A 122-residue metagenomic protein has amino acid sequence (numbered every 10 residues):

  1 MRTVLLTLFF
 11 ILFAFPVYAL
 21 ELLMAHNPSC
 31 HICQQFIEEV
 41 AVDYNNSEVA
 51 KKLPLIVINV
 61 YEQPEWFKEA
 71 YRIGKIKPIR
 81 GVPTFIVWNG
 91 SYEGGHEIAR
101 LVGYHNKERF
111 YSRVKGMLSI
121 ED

Functional and structural regions predicted by a protein language model:
V4-A14: Bacterial N-terminal signal peptides
F15-A19: Sec/Tat signal peptide C-region and signal peptidase I cleavage site
A25, V49-F67: Thiol-based oxidoreductase modules, predominantly thioredoxin-like and allied folds used for disulfide exchange
H26-I32, G81: Short pre-active-site segment immediately N-terminal to redox-active cysteine/selenocysteine motifs in thiol-based
Q34-V49: Typically the conserved alpha-helix immediately C-terminal to a functionally engaged Cys/Sec in thioredoxin-like
G81-E97: A short, hydrophobic beta-strand/beta-hairpin element that forms part of a small beta-sheet core
H105-D122: Thiol-/selenol-based redox modules, centered on thioredoxin-like and closely related oxidoreductase domains
